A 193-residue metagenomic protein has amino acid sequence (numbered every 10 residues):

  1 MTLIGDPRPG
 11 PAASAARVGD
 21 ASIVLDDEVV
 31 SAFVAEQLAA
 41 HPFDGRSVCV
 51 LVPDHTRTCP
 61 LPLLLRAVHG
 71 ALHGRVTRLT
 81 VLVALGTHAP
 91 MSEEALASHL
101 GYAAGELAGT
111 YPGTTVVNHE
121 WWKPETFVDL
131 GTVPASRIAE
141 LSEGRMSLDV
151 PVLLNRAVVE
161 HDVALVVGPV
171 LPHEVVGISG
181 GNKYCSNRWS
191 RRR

Functional and structural regions predicted by a protein language model:
T2-A32: N-terminal amphipathic/basic leader segments beginning at the initiator methionine
L25-E28, A32, A67-G74, D162-V163 (+1 more regions): Hydrophobic alpha/beta core scaffold segments
F33-C49, L72-V76, A157-E160: Glycine-rich phosphate/diphosphate-binding loops that line cofactor/substrate pockets in enzymes
S47-T58, T80-G86, A164-L171: Short glycine-rich or small-residue beta-strand-to-loop segments that form or flank ligand, phosphate, metal/Fe-S
T58-L79: Histidine-anchored nucleotide/phosphate-binding helix
L65-A67, L96-L100, G180-K183: Short secondary-structure boundary/capping segments
M91-V176: An acidic, phosphate/nucleotide-engaging active-site surface
G177-I178, K183-R193: Extended, low-polarity segments enriched in aliphatic/aromatic residues
